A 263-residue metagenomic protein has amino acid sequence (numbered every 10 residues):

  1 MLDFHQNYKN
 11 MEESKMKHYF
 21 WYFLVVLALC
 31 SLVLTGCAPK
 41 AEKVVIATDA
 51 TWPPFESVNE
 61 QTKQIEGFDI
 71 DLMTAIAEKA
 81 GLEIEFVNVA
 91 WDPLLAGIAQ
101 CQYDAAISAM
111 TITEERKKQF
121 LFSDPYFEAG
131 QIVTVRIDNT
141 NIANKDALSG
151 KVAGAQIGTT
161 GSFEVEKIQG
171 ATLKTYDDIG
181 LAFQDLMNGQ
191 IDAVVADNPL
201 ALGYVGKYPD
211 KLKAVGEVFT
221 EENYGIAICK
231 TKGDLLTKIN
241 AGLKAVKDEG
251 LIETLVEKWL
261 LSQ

Functional and structural regions predicted by a protein language model:
V33-G36: C-terminal motif of bacterial Sec signal peptides marking the signal peptidase cleavage site
P39, E83, T160-D177, L212-V218 (+1 more regions): Ligand-binding clefts/hinges and TM-proximal coupling segments of bilobed small-molecule sensing domains
A41-A109: Extracytoplasmic small-molecule ligand-binding "clamshell" domains of the periplasmic binding protein/Venus flytrap
T48-W52, V87-D92, C101-T113, Q156-T160 (+2 more regions): Beta->alpha turn/N-cap motifs
A50, E128-V135, L202-K244, L261-Q263: Periplasmic-binding protein-like
I70, E85-I98, T140, T160 (+2 more regions): Short helix-initiation/N-cap motifs at beta->coil->alpha
P93-A96, S108-Q119, E164-K167, M187 (+1 more regions): A ligand-binding cleft/hinge motif common to bilobed small-molecule-binding domains
R136-A153: Flexible hinge/capping segments at coil-to-helix
